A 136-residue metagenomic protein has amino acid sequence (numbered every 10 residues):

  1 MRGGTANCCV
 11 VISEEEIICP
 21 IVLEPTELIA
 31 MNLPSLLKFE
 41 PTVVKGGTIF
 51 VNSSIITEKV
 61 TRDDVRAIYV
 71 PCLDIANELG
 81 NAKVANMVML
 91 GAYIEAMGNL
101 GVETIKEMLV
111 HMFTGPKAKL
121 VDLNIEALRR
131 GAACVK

Functional and structural regions predicted by a protein language model:
M1-K136: Active-site cofactor/cluster-binding pocket
